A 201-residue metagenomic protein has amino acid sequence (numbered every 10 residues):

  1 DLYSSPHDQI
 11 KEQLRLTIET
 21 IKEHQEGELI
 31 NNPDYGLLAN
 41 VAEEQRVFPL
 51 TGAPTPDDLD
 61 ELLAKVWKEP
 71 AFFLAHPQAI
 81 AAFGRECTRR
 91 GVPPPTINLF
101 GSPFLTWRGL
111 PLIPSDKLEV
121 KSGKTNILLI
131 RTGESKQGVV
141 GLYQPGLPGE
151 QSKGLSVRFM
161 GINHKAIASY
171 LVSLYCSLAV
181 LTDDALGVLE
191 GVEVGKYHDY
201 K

Functional and structural regions predicted by a protein language model:
D1-E69: Alpha-helical scaffold segments that mediate packing/assembly in large oligomeric complexes
Y3, K11, I18-E19, G27 (+8 more regions): Generic structural signal for short, flexible, solvent-exposed coil/loop and linker residues
N31-N32, A53-P56, L74-P77, V172 (+1 more regions): Low-complexity, intrinsically disordered regions enriched in charged/polar residues
A39-N126: Long, positively charged binding patches that form subdomain-scale interaction surfaces for polyanionic ligands
P95-K201: Sequence/fold signature of self-assembling virion shell proteins
